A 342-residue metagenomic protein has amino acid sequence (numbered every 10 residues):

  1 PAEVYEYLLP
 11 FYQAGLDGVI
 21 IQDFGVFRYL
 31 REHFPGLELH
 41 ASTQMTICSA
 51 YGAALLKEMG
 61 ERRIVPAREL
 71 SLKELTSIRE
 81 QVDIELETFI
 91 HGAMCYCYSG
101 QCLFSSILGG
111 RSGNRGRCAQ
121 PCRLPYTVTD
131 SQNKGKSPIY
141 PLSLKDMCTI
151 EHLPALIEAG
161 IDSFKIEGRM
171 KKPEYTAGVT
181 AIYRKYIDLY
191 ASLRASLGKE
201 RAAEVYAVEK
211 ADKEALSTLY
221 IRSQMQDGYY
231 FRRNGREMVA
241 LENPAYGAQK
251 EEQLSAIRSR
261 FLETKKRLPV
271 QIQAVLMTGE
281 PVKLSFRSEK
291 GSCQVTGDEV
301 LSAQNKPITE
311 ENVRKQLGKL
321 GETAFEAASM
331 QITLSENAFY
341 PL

Functional and structural regions predicted by a protein language model:
P1, Y5-Y12, I21, G25 (+3 more regions): Surface-exposed amphipathic alpha-helical tracts and adjacent flexible/coil segments at the periphery of soluble enzymes
